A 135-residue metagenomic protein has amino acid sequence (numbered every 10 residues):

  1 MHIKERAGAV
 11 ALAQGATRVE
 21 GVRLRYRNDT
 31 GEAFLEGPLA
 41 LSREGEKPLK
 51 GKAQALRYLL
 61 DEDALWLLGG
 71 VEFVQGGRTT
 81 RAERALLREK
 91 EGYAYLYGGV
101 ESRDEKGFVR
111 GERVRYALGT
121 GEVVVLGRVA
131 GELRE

Functional and structural regions predicted by a protein language model:
M1-E135: Mature-chain termini and adjacent capping regions
